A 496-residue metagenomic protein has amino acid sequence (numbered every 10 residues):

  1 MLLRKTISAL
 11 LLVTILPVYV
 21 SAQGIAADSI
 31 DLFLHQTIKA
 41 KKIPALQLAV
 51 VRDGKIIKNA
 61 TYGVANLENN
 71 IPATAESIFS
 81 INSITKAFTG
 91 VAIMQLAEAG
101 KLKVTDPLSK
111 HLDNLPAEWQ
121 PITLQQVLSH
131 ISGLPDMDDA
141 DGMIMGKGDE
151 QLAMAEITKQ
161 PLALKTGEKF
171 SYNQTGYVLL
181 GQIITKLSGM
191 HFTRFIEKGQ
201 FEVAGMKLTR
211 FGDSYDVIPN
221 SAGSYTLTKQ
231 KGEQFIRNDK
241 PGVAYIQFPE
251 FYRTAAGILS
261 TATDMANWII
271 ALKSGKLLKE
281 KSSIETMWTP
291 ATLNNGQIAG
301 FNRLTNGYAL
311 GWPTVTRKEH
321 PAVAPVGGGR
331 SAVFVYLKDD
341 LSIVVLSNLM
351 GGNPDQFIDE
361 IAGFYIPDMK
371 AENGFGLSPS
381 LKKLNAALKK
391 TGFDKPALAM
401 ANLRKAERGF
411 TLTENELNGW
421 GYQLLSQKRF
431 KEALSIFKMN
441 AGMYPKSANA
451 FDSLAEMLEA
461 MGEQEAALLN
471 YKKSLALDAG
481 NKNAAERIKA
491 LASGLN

Functional and structural regions predicted by a protein language model:
G24-F79, K103, K159: Short, conserved catalytic-motif segment at the N-terminal edge
D31-L34, L48, G54, S77-T105 (+3 more regions): Active-site SXXK
A87, E414, A448-N449, K482-N483: Helix-start (N-cap) detector for alpha-helical repeat units in TPR-like alpha-solenoids, especially tetratricopeptide
W119-H320, A324-V326: Short, surface-exposed loop or secondary-structure junction motifs that flank catalytic or metal-binding residues
P290-I298, L349-L417: Short, gly/Ser/Thr-rich active-site loops of penicillin-recognizing serine hydrolases
